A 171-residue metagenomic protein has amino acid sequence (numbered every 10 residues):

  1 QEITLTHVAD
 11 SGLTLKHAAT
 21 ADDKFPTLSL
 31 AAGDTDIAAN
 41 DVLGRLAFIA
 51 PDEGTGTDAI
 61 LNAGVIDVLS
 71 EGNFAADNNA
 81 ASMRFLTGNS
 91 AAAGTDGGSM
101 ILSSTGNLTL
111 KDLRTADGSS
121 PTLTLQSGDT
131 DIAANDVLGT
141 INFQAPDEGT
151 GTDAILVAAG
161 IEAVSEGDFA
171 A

Functional and structural regions predicted by a protein language model:
Q1-D52, A59-D67, N79-N89, T95-D147 (+1 more regions): Short Gly/Ser/Thr-biased coil->beta-strand turn/linker motifs that build repetitive extracellular beta-solenoid/fiber
S70-F74, E166-F169: Outer-membrane beta-barrel proteins
A93-G94, A170: Short, surface-exposed, polar/charged, turn-prone segments marking secondary-structure boundaries
T150, A170-A171: Thr-biased low-complexity repeat/linker tracts and other Thr-enriched repetitive architectures
